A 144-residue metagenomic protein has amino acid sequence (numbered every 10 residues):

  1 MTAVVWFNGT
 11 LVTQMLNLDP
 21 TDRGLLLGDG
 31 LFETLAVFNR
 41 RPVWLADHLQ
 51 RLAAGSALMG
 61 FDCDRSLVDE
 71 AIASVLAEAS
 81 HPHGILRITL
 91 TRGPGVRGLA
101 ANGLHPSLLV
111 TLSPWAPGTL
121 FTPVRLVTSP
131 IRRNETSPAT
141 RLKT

Functional and structural regions predicted by a protein language model:
M1-A77, T91, V96-T144: Helix-start/capping segments and mature chain N-termini
H81-L90: Ordered, amphipathic secondary-structure segments that act as subunit-interaction surfaces in large macromolecular
